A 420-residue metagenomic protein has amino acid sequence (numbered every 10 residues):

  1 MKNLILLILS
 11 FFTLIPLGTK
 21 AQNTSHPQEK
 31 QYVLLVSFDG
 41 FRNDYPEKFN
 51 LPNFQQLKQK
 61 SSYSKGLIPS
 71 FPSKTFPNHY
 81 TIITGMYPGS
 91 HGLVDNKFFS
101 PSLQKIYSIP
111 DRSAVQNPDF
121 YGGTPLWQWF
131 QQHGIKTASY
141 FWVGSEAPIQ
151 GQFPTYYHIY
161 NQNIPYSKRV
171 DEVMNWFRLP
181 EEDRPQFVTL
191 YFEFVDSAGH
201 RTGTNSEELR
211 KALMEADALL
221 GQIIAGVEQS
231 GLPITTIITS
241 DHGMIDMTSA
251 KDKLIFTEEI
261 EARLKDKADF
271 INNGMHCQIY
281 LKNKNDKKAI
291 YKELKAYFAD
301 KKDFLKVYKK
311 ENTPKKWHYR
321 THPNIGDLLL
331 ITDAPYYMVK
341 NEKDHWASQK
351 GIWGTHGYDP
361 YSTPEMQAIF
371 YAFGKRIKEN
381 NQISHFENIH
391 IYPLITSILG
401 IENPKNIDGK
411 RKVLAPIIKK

Functional and structural regions predicted by a protein language model:
M1-S25: Bacterial Sec-dependent N-terminal signal peptides
Q22-S62: Active-site-proximal N-terminal segment of extracellular/periplasmic enzymes that hydrolyze or transfer
L35, N53, E215-F256: Metal-dependent active-site segment of extracytoplasmic phospho-/sulfohydrolases and closely related
P46-H91: Short, structured active-site-proximal loop/turn typified by the sulfatase FGly-forming signature C/S-X-P-X-R
M86-G203: His/Asp/Glu-rich, glycine-adjacent segments that coordinate divalent cations and/or stabilize oxyanion chemistry on
Y166-R178, V195-T236, Y291-K292, I395: A long, amphipathic alpha-helix that forms part of the scaffold/cap immediately adjacent to metal-dependent active
P233, H242-K282: Acidic/histidine-rich catalytic neighborhood
N272-Q382, F386-L394: Active-site neighborhoods of enzymes that stabilize oxyanions during catalysis
